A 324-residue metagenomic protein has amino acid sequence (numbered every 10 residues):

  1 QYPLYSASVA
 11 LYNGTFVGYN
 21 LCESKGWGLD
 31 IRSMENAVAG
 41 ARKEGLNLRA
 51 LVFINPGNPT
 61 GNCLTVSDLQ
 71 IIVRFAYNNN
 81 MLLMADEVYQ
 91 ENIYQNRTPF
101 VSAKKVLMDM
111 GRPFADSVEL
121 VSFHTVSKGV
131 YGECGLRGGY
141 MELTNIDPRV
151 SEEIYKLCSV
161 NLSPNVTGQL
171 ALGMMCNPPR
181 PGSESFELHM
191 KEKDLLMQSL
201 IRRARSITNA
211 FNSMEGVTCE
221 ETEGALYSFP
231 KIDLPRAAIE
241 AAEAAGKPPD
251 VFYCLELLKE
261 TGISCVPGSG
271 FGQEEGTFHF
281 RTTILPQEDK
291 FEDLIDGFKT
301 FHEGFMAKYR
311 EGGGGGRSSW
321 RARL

Functional and structural regions predicted by a protein language model:
Q1-L324: PLP-dependent class I/II
